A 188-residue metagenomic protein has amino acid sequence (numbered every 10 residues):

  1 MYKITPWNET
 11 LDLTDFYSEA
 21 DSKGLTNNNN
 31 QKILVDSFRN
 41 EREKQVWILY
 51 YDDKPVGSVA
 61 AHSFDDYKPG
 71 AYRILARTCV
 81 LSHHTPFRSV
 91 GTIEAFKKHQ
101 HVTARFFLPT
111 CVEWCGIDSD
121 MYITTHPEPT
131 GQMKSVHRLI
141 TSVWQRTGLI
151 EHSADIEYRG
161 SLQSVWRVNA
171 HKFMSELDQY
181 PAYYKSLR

Functional and structural regions predicted by a protein language model:
M1-I33: Short amphipathic alpha-helix that is part of the acyltransferase structural core
T26-S82: A conserved beta-strand-loop-helix scaffold within acyl/acetyltransferase catalytic domains
E43-K44, G116-D120: Short, high-confidence coil segments that cap the C-terminus of an alpha-helix and link into the following beta-strand
G57, A76, G148, S153-A154: A structural microfeature
V80-H83, H126-E128: Residue-level recognition of the GNAT/N-acetyltransferase active site
P86-E113: Conserved acetyl-CoA-binding loop-helix of GNAT-fold acetyltransferases
E113, M121-T141: Conserved beta-strand-loop-alpha-helix junction that forms the acyl-donor binding cleft
H152-R188: C-terminal "cap" of GNAT-fold acetyltransferases
